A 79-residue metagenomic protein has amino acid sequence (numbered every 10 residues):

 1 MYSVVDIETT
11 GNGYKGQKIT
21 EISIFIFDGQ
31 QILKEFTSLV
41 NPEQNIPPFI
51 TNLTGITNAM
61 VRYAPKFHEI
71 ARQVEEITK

Functional and structural regions predicted by a protein language model:
M1-K79: Conserved non-catalytic scaffold segment of RNase H-like nuclease domains
